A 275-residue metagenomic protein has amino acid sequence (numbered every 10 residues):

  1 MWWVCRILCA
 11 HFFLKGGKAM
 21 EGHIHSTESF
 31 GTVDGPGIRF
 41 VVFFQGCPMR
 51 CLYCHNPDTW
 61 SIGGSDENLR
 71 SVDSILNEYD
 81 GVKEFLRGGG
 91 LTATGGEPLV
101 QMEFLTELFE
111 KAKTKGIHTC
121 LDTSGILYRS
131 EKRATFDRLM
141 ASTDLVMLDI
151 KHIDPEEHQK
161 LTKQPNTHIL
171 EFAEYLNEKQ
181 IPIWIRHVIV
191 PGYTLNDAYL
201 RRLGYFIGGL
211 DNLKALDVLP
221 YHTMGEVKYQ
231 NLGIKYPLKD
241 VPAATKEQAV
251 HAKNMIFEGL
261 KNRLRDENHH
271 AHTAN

Functional and structural regions predicted by a protein language model:
W2-A19: Short, Lys/Arg-enriched N-terminal segments with co-localized hydrophobic residues within the first ~10-30 amino acids
L14, E21-P36, P191-N275: Auxiliary Fe-S-binding modules of radical SAM enzymes
I24, P48, L52, T59-G64 (+3 more regions): N-terminal/domain-start segments enriched in small and hydrophobic, helix-friendly residues, covering either
S26-E28, T32-L69: Canonical Radical SAM [4Fe-4S] cluster-binding loop centered on the CxxxCxxC motif and its immediate flanking residues
P57-L91: Conserved alpha-helical substructure of the radical SAM core
D58-D66, Q159-P165, G233-V241: Short glycine-enriched, charge-decorated loop/helix-capping segments at active-site entrances that position
L76, D80-G90, L99-L219, M224: Conserved AdoMet/S-adenosylmethionine-binding subsite of the radical SAM
G95-G96: Short acidic donor-binding/metal-coordinating loop in glycosyltransferase active sites
